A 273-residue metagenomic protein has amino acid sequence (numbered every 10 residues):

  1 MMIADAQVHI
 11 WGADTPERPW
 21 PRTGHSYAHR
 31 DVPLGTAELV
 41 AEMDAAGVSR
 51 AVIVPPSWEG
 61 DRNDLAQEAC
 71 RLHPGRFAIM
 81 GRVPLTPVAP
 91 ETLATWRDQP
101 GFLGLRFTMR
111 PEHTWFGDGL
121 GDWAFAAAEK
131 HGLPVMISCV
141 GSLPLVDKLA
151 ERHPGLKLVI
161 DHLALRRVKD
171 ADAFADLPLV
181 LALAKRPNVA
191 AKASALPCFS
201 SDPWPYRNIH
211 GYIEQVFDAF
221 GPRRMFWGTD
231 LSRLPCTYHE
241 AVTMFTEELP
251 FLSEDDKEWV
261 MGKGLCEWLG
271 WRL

Functional and structural regions predicted by a protein language model:
M1-A6, R22-R50, Q215, F220-F226 (+1 more regions): Mid-to-C-terminal alpha-helical segments outside catalytic/metal-binding sites
I3-A13, I160-L163: Histidine-centered catalytic micro-motifs
Q7, M43, A66, L105 (+6 more regions): Conserved, mostly hydrophobic/aromatic
H9, S57, A164, L196-P197 (+1 more regions): Catalytic metal-binding/acid-base residues of hydrolase active sites
V32-E42, P87-R97, A175-D176: Short, acidic/polar
S49-R50, E59-G141, K148-A150, K192-L196 (+1 more regions): Active-site gating/metal-coordination segments in enzymes
D61-R76, Y212-D218, V242-P250: Short, electropositive alpha-helical surface patch
T114-F226: Catalytic pocket-lining loop regions of alpha/beta-barrel enzymes, especially the amidohydrolase/enolase/GH5 lineages
